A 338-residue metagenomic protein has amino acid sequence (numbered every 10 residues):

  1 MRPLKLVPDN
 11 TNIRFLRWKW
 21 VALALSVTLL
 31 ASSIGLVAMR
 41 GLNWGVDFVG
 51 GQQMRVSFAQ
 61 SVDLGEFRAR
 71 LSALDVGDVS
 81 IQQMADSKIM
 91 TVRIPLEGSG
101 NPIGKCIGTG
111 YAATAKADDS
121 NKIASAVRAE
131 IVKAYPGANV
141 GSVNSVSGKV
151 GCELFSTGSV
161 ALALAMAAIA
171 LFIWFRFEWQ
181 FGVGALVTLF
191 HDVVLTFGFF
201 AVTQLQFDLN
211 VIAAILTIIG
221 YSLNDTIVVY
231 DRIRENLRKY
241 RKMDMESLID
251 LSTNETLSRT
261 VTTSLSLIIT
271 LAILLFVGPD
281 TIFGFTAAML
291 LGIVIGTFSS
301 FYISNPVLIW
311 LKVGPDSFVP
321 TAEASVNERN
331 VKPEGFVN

Functional and structural regions predicted by a protein language model:
M1-N338: A structural signal for conserved, well-ordered secondary-structure elements that form binding/interaction cores
